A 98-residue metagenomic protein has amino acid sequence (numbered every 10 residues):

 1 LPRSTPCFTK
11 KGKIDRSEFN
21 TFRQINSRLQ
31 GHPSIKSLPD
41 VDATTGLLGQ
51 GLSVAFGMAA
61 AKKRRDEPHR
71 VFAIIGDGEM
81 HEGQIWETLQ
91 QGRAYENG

Functional and structural regions predicted by a protein language model:
L1-Y95: Cofactor-binding active-site loop characterized by glycine-rich and histidine/acidic residues
G98: Histidine/lysine/aspartate-rich catalytic loop segments that bind and position anionic ligands
